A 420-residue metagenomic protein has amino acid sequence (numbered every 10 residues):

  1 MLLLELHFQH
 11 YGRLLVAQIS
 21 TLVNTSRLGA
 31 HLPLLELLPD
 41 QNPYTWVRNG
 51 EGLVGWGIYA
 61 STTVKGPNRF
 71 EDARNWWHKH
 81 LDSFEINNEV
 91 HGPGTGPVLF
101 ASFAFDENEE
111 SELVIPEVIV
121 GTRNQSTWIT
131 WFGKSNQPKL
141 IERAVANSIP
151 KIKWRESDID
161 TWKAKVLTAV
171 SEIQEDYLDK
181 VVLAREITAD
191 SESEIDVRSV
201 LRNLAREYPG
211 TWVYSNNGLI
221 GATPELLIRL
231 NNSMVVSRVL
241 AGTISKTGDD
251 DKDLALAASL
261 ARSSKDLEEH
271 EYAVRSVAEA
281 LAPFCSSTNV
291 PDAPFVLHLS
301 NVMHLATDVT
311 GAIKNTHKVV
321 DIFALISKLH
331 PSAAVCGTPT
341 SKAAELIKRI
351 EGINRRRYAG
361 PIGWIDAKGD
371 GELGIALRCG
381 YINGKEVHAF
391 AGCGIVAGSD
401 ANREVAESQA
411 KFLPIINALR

Functional and structural regions predicted by a protein language model:
L2-A30, E36, P43, R48-A73 (+6 more regions): Contiguous alpha-helical scaffold segments within structured protein domains that host functional hotspots
Q41-R48, V98-F100, D179-V181, P209-S215: A short, Trp-centered hydrophobic/proline-enriched beta-strand micro-motif
V47-N49, G55-I115: Glycine-rich, N-terminal phosphate-binding loop and its surrounding beta-alpha-beta segment
G55-T63, E110-V118, T127, R185-Y272 (+3 more regions): An anion-binding catalytic pocket shared by soluble metabolic enzymes
L113-K139: A contiguous, mid-domain pocket- or channel-lining segment that forms the substrate-recognition surface
D176, I228, R275, A343 (+1 more regions): Residue-level signal for inorganic ion chemistry
D308-R420: Conserved hydrophobic core element of enzyme catalytic domains
